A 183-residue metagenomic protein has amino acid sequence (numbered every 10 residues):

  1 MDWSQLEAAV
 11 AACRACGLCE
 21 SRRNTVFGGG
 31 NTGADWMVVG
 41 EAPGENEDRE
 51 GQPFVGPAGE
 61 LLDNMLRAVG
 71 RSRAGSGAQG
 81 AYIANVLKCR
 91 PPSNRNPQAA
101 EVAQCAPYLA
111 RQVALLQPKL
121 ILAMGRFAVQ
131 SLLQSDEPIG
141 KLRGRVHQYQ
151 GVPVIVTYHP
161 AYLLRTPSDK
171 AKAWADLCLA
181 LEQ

Functional and structural regions predicted by a protein language model:
M1-Q183: A polyanion-binding, active-site-adjacent surface
